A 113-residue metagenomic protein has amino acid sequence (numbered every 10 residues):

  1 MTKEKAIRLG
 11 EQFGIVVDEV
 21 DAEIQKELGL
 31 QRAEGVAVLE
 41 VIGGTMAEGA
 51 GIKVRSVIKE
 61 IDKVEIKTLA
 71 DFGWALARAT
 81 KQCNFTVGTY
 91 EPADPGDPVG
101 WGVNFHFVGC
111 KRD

Functional and structural regions predicted by a protein language model:
M1-D113: C-terminal recognition in membrane/secretory proteostasis and scaffolding
